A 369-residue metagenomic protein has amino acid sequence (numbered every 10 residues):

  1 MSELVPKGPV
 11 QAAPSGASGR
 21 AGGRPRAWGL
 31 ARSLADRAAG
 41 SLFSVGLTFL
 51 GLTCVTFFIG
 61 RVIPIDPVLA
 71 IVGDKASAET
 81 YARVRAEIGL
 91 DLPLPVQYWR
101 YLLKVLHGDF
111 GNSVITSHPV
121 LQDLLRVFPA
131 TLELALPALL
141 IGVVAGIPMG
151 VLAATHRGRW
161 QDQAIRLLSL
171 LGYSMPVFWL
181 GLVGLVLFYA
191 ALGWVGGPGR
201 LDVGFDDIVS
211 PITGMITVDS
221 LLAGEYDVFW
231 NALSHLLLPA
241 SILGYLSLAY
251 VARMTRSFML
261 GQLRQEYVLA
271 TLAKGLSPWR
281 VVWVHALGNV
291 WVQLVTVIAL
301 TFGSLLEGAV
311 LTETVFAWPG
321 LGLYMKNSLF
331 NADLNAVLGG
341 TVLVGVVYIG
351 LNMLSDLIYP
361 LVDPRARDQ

Functional and structural regions predicted by a protein language model:
M1-V45, R157-D162, L357-Q369: Transmembrane alpha-helical segments of polytopic membrane transport and secretion proteins
E3-P6, G23-L34, L69, D91-I147: An internal, D/E-rich "acidic patch" concept
R32-R37, F49-L52, F128-Q161, I208-Q369: Alpha-helical transmembrane segments of integral membrane proteins, especially multi-pass inner/plasma-membrane
L34, A38, L42, T80 (+12 more regions): Hydrophobic alpha-helical segments of integral membrane proteins, encompassing both true transmembrane helices
T48-W99, F188-V228: Hydrophobic alpha-helical transmembrane segments of membrane transport/permease proteins and related membrane-embedded
F49-V55, G172-W194, I298-F302: Hydrophobic alpha-helical membrane-insertion segments
V127, T131, L167-S174, V183 (+1 more regions): Residue-level signal for discrete positions within transmembrane alpha-helices of multi-pass small-molecule
L152-M175, L180, L187-A191, M254: Short loop segments and helix-boundary regions at transmembrane helix junctions of multi-pass inner-membrane proteins
